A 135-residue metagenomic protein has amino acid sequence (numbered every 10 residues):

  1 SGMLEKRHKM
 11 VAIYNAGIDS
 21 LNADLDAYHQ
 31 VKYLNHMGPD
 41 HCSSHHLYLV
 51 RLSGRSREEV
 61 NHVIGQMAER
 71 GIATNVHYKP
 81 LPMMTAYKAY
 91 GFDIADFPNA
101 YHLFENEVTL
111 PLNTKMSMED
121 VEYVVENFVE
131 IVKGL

Functional and structural regions predicted by a protein language model:
S1-L135: PLP-dependent aminotransferase class I/II
